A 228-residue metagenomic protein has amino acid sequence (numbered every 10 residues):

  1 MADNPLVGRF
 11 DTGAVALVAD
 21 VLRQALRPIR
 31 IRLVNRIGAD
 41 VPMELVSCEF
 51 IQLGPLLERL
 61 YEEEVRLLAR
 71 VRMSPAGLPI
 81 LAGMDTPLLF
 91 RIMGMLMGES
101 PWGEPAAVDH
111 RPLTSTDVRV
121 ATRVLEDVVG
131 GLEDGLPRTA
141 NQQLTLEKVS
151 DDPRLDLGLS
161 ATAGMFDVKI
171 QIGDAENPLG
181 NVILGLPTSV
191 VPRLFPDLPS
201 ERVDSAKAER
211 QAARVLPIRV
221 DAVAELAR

Functional and structural regions predicted by a protein language model:
M1-R228: N-terminal auxiliary interaction/assembly segments of multi-subunit proteins
